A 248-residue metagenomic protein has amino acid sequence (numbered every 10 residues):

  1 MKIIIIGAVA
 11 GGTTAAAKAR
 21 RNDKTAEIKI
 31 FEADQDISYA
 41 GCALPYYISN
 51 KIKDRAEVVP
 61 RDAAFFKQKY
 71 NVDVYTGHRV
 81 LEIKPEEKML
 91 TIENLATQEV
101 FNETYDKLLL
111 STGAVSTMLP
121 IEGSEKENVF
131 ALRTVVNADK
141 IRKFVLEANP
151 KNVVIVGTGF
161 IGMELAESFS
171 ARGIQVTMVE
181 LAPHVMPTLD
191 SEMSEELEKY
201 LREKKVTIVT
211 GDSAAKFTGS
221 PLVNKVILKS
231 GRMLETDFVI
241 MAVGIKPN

Functional and structural regions predicted by a protein language model:
M1-D73, A166-L189: Beta1-alpha1 glycine-rich phosphate/pyrophosphate-binding loop at the start of Rossmann-like nucleotide-binding domains
M1-I6, A64-V153, K225-M233, F238-V243 (+1 more regions): FAD-binding core/adjacent interface of flavoenzyme oxidoreductases
V9, T14, V115, E125 (+2 more regions): Gly/Ser/Thr-rich beta-alpha loop segments that engage phosphate groups in nucleotides
V9-A10, V135, G159, P183 (+2 more regions): Alpha-helix N-cap/helix-start capping motif
A15-A16, A40, P85, L119-I121 (+2 more regions): Short glycine-/acidic-enriched loop or helix-start segments at secondary-structure transitions that form or flank
T25, K29, K69, Y75-A96 (+2 more regions): A Rossmann-like FAD-binding core segment of flavoenzymes
K140-L189, V223: Rossmann-like NAD(P)H-binding beta-loop-alpha module
